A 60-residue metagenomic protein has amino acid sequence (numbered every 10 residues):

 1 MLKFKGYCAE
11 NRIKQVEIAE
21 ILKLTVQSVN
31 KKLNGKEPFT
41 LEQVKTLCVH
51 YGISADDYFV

Functional and structural regions predicted by a protein language model:
M1-I13: A short, Lys/Arg-rich alpha-helix, primarily the initiator
C8, L33, Q43, F59: DNA major-groove recognition helix of helix-turn-helix
K14, T40-Q43: Residues that mark the N-terminal boundary/hinge immediately upstream of a DNA-recognition element
E17, S28, D57: Residues in the helix-turn-helix
E17-A19, L47: Short alpha-helical "recognition helix" segments of helix-turn-helix
L24-P38: Recognition helix of helix-turn-helix/homeodomain-like DNA-binding domains that insert into the DNA major groove
E42-D57: DNA major-groove recognition helix of helix-turn-helix/homeodomain DNA-binding modules
